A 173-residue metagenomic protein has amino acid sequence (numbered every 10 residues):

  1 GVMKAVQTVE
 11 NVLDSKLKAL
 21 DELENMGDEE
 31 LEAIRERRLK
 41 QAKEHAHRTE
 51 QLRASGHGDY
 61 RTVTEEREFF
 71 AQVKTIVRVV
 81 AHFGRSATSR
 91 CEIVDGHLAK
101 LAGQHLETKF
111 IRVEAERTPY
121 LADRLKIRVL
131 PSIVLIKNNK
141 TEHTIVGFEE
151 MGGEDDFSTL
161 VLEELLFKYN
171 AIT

Functional and structural regions predicted by a protein language model:
G1-T62, R67-V73, F167-T173: Non-globular targeting/processing and membrane-anchoring segments
V6, E10, E66, C91 (+5 more regions): Generic preference for well-ordered alpha-helical elements
L52-R53, F69, V94, R124-L125 (+1 more regions): Chalcogenol-based redox active-site neighborhoods
R61-E65, F83-A87, E92-D95, A99-Y120: Thiol-based oxidoreductase modules, predominantly thioredoxin-like and allied folds used for disulfide exchange
V77, A102-K109, V129, E149 (+3 more regions): Eukaryotic basic, amphipathic alpha-helical target segments in cytosolic regions
V80-A81, I133: Hydrophobic beta-strand anchors of alpha/beta hydrolase catalytic cores
L125-K137: Structural micro-motif
L135-T173: Non-catalytic, surface beta->alpha helical segment in thiol-disulfide oxidoreductase systems
